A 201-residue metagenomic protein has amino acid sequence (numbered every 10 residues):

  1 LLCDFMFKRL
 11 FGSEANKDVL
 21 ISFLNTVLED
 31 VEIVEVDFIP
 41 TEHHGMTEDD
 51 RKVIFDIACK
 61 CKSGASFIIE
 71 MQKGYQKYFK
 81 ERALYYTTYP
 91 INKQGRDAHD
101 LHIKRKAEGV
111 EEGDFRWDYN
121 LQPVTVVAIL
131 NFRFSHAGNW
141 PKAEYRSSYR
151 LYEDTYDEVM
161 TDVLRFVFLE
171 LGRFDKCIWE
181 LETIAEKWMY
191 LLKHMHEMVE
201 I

Functional and structural regions predicted by a protein language model:
L1-I201: Elongated, amphipathic alpha-helical interaction scaffolds
